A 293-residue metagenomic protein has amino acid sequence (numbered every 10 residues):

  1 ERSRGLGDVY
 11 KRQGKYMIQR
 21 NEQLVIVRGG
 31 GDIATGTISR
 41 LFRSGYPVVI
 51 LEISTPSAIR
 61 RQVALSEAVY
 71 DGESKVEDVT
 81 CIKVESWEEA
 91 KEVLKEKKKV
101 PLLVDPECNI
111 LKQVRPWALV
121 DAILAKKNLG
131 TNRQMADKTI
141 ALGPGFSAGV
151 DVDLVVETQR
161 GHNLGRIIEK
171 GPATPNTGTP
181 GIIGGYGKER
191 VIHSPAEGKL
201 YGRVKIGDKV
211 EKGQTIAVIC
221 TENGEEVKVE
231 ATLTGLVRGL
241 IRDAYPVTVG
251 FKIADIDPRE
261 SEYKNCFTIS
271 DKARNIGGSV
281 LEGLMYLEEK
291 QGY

Functional and structural regions predicted by a protein language model:
E1-Q13: Single conserved hydrophobic/aromatic residue that forms the stacking wall/gate of nucleotide- or nucleobase-binding
I18-Y293: Well-ordered secondary-structure scaffolds
